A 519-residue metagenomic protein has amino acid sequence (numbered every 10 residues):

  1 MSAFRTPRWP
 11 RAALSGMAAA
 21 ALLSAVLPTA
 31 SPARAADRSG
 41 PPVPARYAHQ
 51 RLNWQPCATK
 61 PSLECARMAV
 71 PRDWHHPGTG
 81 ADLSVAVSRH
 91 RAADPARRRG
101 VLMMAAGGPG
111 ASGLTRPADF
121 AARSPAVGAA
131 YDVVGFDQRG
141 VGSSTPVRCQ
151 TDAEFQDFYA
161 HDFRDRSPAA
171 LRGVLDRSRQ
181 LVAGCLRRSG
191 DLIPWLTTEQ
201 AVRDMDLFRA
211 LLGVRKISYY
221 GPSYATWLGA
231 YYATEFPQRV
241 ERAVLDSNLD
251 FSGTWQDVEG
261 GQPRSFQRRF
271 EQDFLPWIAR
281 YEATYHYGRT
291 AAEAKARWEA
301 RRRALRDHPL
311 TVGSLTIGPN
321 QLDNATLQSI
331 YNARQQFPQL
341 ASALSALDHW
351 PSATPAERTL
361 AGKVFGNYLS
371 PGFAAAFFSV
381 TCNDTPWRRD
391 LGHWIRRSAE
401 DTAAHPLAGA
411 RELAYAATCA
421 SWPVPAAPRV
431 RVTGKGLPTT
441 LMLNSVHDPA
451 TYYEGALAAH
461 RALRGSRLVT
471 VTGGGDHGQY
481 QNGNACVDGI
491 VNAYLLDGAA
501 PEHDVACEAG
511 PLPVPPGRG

Functional and structural regions predicted by a protein language model:
S2-G16, S24, A30-R172, A292 (+3 more regions): Catalytic-loop region of hydrolases
S112, V202-R203, G221-A233: Glycine-rich nucleophile elbow surrounding the catalytic serine of serine-hydrolase chemistry
R148-A160, Y232-E293, S342-P355: A catalytic-pocket lid/entrance helix-loop region that shapes and gates access to the active site across common
P194, L212-Y224: Alpha/beta-hydrolase fold nucleophile elbow
K295-P438, G483: Alpha/beta-hydrolase fold active-site neighborhood
L441-H447: Conserved strand-to-loop "acid loop" that flanks and positions the catalytic carboxylate
P449-E454: Conserved alpha/beta-hydrolase "acid-adjacent" motif
G475-A485: Catalytic histidine-centered segment of alpha/beta-hydrolase-like enzymes
